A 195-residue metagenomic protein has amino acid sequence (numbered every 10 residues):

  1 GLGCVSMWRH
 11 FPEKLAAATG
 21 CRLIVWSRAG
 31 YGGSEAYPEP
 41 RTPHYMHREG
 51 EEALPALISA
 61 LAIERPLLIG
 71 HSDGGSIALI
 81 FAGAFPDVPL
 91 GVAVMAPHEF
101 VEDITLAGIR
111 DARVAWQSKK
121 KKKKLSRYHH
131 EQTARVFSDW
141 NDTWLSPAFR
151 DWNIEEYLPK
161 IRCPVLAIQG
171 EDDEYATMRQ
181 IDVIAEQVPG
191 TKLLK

Functional and structural regions predicted by a protein language model:
G1-A36: Conserved HGGG/HGGXW glycine-rich cap/lid loop of the alpha/beta-hydrolase fold
R48-P66: Conserved acidic catalytic loop of the alpha/beta-hydrolase fold
E64-E102: Conserved hydrolase catalytic core segment
T105-H130: A catalytic-pocket lid/entrance helix-loop region that shapes and gates access to the active site across common
W140-Y157: Active-site nucleophile elbow and catalytic-triad environment of alpha/beta-hydrolase enzymes
I161, A167-Q169: Short beta-strand/loop motif that positions the catalytic acidic residue of the alpha/beta-hydrolase fold
E171-A176: Acidic catalytic loop of the alpha/beta-hydrolase fold
I181, A185-K195: Catalytic histidine neighborhood in serine/cysteine hydrolases with alpha/beta-hydrolase-type architecture
